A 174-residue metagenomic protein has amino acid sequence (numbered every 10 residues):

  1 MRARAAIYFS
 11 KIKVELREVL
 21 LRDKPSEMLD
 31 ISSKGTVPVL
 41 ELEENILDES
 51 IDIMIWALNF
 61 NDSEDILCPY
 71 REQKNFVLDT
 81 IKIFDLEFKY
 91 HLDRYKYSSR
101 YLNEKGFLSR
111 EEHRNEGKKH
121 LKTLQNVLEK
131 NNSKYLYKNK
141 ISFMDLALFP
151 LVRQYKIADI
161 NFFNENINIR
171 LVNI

Functional and structural regions predicted by a protein language model:
M1-K122, K130-N132: GST-like domain detector, emphasizing the conserved glutathione-binding G-site in the N-terminal thioredoxin-like
D52, E72, K140-I141, I167-N168: Short capping/connector residues at structural and topological boundaries
T123-L128, Y155-A158: Alpha-helical transmembrane segments in multipass membrane proteins, preferentially the mid-helix core
N126-K138: Surface-exposed helix-capping loop/turn segments at secondary-structure junctions
L136-N161: GST superfamily/GST-like fold recognition
F162-R170: Long amphipathic alpha-helical assembly cores
N173-I174: Short, flexible loop segments at boundaries between secondary-structure elements
